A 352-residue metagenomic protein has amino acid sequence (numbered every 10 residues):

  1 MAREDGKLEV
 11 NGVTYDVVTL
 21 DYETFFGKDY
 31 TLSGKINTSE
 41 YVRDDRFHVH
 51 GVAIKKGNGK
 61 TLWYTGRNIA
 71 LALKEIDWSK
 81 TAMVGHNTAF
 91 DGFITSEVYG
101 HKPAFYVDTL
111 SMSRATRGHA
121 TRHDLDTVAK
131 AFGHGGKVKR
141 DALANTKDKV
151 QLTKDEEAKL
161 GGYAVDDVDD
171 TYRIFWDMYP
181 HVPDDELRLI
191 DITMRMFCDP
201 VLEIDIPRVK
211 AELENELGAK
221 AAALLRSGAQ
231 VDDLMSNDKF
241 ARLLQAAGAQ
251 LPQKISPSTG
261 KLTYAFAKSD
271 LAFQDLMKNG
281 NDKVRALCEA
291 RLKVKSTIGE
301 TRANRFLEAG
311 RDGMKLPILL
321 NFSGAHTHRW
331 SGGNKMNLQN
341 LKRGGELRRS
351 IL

Functional and structural regions predicted by a protein language model:
M1-T31, I36, D44-V49, A53 (+4 more regions): Conserved "right-hand" nucleotidyltransferase catalytic core of DNA-directed polymerases
G6, E40-Y41, A72-L73: Catalytic micro-motifs at enzyme active sites that drive phosphoryl/nucleotidyl and oxygen chemistry
D44-Y179, E186, I190: Active-site-proximal helix-loop-helix substrate-binding element of RNase H-like nuclease domains
